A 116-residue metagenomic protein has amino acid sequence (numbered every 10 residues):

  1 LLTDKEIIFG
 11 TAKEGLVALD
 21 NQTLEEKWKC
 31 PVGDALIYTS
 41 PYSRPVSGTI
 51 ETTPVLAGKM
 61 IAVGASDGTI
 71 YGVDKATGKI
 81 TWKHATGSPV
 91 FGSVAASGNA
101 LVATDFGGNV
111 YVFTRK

Functional and structural regions predicted by a protein language model:
L1-D4, A12, K29-A57, K83-G98 (+1 more regions): Extracytoplasmic beta-rich repeat domains
E14, D67-T69, G108: Short coil/turn segments within WD40 beta-propeller repeats
D20-L24, D74-G78, R115-K116: Short loop/turn segments that connect beta-strands within beta-propeller blades
A62, I70-V73, T77-H84, P89: C-terminal structured "cap/appendage" subdomains that terminate the fold
